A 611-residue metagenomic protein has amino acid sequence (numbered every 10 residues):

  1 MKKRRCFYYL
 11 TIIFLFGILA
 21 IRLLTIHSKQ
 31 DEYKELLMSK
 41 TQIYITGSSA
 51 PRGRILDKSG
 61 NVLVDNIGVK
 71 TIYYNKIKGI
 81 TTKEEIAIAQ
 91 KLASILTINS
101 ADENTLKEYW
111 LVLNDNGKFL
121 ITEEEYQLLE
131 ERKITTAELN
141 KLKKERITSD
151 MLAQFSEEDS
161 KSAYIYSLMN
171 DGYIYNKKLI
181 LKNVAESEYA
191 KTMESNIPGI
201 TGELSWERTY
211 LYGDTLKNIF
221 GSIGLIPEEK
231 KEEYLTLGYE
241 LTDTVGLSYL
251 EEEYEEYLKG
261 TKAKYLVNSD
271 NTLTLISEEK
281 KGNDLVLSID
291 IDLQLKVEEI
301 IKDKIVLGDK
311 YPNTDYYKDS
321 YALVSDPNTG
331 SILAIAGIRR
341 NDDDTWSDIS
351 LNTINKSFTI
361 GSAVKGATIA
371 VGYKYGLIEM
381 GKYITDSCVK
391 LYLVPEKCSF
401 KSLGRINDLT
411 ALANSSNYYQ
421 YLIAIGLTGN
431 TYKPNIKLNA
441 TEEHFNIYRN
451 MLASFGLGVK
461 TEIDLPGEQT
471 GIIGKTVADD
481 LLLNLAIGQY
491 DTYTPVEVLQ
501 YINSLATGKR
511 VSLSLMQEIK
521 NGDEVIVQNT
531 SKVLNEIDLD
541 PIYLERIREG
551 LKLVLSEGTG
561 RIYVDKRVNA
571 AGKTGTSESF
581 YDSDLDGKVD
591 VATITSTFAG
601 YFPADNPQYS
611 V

Functional and structural regions predicted by a protein language model:
M1-E252, E256-L266, T272-L273, S277 (+6 more regions): Membrane-proximal periplasmic segments of bacterial cell-envelope enzymes, especially penicillin-binding proteins
E35-G47, L293-D315: Short, basic/aromatic recognition patches
V64-D65, K264-E278, I289, L293 (+2 more regions): Beta-lactam-recognizing serine transpeptidase/beta-lactamase-like catalytic domain environment
E84, I88, V184, E188 (+3 more regions): Short amphipathic alpha-helical segments
T192, E278-L307: N-terminal leader/targeting segments and the immediately adjacent pre-domain N-terminus
K365: Short, conserved phosphate/pyrophosphate- and ester-handling motifs at nucleotide-, phospho-/glycolipid
